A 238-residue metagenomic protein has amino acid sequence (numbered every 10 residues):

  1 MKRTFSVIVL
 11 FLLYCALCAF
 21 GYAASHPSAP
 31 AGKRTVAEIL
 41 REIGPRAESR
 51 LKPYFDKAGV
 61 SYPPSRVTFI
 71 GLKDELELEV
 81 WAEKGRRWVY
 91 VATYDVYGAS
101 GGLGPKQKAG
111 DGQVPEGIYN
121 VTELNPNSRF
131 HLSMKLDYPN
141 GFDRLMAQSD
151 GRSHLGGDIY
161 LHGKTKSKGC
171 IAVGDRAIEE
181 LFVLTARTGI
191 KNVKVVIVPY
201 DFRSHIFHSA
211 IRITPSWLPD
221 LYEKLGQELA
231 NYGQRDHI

Functional and structural regions predicted by a protein language model:
M1-T4: Positively charged n-region of N-terminal signal peptides that target proteins for export
I8-C18: Bacterial N-terminal signal peptides
A19-S25: Boundary at the C-terminal end of the N-terminal hydrophobic targeting segment
H26-Y62: Extracellular/luminal recognition modules and glycoprotein regions
R50-T68, V80-W81, V96-G110, V114-V121 (+2 more regions): N-terminal post-signal-peptidase region of extra-cytosolic proteins
E75-E79, G85-V89: Primarily extracytoplasmic ectodomains and periplasmic/lumenal surface modules that are beta-strand-rich
G110-I238: Exported/periplasmic cell-wall-interacting domains
